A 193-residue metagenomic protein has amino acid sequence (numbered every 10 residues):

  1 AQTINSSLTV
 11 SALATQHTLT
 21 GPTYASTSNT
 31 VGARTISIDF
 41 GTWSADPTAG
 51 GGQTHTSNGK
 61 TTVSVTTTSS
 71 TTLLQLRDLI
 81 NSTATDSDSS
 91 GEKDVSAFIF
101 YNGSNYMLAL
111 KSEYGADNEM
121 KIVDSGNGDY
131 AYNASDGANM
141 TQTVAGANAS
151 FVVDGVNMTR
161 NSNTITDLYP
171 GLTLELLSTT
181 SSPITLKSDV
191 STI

Functional and structural regions predicted by a protein language model:
A1-I193: Bacterial flagellar/type III secretion structural subunits and associated motility module proteins, recognized via
